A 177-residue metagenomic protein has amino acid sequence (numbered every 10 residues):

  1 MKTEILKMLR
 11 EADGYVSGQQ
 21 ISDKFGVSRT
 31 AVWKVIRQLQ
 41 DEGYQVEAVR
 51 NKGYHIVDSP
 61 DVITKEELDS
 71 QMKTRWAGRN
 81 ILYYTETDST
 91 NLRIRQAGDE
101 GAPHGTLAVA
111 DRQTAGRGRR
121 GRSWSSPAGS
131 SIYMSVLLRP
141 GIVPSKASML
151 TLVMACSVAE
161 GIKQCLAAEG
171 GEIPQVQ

Functional and structural regions predicted by a protein language model:
K2-A167: N-terminal lobe of the biotin/lipoate ligase/transferase fold
G170-Q177: Catalytic palm active-site di-aspartate
